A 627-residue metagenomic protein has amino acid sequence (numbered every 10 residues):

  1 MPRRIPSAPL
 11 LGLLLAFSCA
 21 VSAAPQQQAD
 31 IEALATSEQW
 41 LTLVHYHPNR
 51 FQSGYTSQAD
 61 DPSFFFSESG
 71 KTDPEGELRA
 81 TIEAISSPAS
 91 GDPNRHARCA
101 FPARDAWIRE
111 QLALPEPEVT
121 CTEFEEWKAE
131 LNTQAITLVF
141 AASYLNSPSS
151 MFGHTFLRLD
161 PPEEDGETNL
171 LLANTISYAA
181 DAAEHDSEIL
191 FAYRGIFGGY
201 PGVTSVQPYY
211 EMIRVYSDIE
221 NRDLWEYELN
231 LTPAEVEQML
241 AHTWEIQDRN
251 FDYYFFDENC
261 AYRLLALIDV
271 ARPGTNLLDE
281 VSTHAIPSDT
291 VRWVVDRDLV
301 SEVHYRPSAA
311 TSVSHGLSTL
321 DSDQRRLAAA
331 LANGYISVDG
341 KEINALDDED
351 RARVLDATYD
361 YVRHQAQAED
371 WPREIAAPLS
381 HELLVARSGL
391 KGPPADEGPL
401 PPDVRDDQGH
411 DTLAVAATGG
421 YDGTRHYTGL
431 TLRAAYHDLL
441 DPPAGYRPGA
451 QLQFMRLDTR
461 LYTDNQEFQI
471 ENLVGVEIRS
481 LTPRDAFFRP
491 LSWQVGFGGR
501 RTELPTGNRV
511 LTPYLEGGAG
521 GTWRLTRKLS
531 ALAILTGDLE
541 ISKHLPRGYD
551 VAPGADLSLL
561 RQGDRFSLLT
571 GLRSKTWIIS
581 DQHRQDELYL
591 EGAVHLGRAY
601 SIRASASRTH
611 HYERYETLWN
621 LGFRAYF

Functional and structural regions predicted by a protein language model:
A24-A192, N344-R479, W523: N-terminal accessory segments that precede or flank the first globular/catalytic domain
Y209-H284, E540-S542, A625: Active-site nucleophile-His-acid catalytic modules used for acyl/amide transfer and hydrolysis across diverse enzymes
D289-I375: Long, charge-rich alpha-helical interaction segments
L413-V415, L430, Q453-L457, R489-V495 (+7 more regions): Transmembrane beta-strands of outer-membrane beta-barrel proteins
G419-R425, Y436-D438, D458-N465, E477-R479 (+7 more regions): Transmembrane beta-strands of outer-membrane beta-barrel pores
T424, E467, G507-P513, L545-V551 (+2 more regions): Replace "Gram-negative outer membrane beta-barrel proteins" with "bacterial and organellar outer membrane beta-barrel
L432, Y615-F627: Outer-membrane beta-barrel "beta-signal"
D438-G445, L452, S480-F488, R524-L532 (+3 more regions): Repeated loop/turn-to-beta-strand initiation elements of outer-membrane beta-barrel proteins
